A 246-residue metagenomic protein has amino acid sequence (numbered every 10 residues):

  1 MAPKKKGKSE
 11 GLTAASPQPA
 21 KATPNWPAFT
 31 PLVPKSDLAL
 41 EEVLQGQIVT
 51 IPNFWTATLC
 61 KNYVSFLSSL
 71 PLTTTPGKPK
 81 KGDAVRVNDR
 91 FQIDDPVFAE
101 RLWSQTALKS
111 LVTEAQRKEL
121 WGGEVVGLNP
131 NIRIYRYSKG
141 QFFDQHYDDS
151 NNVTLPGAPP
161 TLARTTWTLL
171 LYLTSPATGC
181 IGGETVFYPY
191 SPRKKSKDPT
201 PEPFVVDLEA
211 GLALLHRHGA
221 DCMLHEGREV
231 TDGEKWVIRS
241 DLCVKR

Functional and structural regions predicted by a protein language model:
M1-A213, D221-R246: Fe(II)/2-oxoglutarate oxygenase catalytic core
